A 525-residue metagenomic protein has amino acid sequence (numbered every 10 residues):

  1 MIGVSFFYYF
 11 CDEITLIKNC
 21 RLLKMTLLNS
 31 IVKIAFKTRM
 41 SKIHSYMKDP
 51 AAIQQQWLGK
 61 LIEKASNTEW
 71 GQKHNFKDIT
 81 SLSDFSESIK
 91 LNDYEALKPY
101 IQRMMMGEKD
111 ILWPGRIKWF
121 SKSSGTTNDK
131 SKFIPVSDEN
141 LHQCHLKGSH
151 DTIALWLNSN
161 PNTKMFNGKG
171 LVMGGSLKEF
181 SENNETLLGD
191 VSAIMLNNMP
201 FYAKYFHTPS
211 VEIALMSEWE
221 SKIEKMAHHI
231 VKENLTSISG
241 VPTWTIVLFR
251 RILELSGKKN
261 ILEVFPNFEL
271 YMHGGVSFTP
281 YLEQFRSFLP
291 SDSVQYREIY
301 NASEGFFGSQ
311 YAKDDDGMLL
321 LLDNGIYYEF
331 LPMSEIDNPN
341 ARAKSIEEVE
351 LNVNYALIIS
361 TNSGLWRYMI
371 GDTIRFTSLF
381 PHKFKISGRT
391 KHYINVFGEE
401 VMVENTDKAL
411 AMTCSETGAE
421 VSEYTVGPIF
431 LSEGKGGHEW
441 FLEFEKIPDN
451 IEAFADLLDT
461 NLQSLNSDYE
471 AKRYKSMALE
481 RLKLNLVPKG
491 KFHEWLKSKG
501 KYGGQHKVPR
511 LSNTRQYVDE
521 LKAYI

Functional and structural regions predicted by a protein language model:
G3, D12-E13, C20-K77, F85-I89 (+2 more regions): Active-site glycine/GP-rich loop and adjacent strand/helix microenvironment that borders small-molecule binding pockets
Y8-Y9: Low-complexity, intrinsically disordered or signal/transmembrane-proximal segments
A52, Q56-F120, S131-V136, Q143 (+2 more regions): Active-site diphosphate/adenylate-binding microenvironment
S121-T127: Conserved helicase ATPase motor motifs in RecA-like P-loop NTPase domains
D129-I134, Y393-V396: Short small-residue beta-strand/loop micro-motif enriched in glycine and branched aliphatics
P135, E139-H145, Y271-M272, S303: Long, hydrophobic, well-ordered secondary-structure blocks that form the structural core and pocket-lining surfaces
L146-S149, A154-G170, Y205-P209, K225: Extended alpha-helical, oligomerization-prone segments that build pores/tubes and scaffolds
L155-F201: Conserved AMP-binding loop of ANL adenylate-forming enzymes
